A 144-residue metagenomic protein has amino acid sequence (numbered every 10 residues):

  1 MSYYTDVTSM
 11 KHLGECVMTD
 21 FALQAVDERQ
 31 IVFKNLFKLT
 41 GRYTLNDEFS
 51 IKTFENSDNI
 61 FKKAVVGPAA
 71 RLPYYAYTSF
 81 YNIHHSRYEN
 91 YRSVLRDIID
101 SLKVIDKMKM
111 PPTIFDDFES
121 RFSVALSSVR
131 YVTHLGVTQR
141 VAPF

Functional and structural regions predicted by a protein language model:
M1-F144: ER/Golgi luminal nucleotide-sugar-dependent glycosyltransferases, focusing on the catalytic module
